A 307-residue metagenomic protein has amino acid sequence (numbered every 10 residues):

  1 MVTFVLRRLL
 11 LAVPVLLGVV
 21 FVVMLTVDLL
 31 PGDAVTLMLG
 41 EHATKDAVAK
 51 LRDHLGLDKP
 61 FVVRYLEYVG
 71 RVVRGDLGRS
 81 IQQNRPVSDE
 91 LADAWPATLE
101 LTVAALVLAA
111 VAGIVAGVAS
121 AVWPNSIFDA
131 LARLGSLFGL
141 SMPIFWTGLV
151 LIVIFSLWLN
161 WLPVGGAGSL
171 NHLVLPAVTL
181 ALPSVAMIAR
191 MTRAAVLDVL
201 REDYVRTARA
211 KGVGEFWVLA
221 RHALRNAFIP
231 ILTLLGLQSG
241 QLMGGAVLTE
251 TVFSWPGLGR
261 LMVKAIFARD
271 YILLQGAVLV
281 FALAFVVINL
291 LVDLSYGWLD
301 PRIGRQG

Functional and structural regions predicted by a protein language model:
V2-F4, D89-F128, I144, L157 (+1 more regions): Alpha-helical transmembrane segments of integral membrane proteins, especially multi-pass inner/plasma-membrane
L6-L16: N-terminal signal-anchor/signal peptide hydrophobic helix marking the start of the first transmembrane segment
V15-L66, S80-Q83, S156-L175: Hydrophobic alpha-helical transmembrane segments of membrane transport/permease proteins and related membrane-embedded
V22-L29, K59, G70, L134-P163 (+2 more regions): Membrane-water interface segments at the C-terminal ends of transmembrane alpha-helices in multi-pass inner-membrane
D46, P60, R64-Y68, V72 (+8 more regions): Generic alpha-helical secondary structure signal
D58-I114: An internal, D/E-rich "acidic patch" concept
